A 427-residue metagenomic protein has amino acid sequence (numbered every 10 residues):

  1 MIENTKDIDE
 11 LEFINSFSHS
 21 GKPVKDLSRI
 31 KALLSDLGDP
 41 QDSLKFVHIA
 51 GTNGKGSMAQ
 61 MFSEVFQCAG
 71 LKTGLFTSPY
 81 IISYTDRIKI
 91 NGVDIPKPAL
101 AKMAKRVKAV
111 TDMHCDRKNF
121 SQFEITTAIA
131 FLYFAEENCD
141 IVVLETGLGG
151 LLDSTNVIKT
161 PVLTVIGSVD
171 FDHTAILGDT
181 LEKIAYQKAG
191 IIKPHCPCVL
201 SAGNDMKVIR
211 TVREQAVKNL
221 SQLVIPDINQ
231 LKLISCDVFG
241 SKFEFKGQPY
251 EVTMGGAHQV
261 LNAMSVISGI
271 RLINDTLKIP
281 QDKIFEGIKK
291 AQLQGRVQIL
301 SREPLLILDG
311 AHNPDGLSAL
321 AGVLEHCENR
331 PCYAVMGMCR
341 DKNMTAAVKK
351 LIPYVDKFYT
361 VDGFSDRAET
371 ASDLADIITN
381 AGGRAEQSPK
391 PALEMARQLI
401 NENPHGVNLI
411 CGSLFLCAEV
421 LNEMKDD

Functional and structural regions predicted by a protein language model:
M1-G51, M58-Q60, E64-L71, F76 (+1 more regions): Short functional linear segments
L27, K31-D42, C68-K159, L177 (+1 more regions): ATP-dependent carboxylate-amine ligase catalytic core
S43, I141-T146, L152-V165, V169-H173 (+2 more regions): Nucleotide phosphate-binding/pyrophosphate-handling subdomain across enzymes that bind or process nucleotide phosphates
F76, L200-G203, Q215-D237, V252-A257 (+6 more regions): Beta-strand->loop->alpha-helix junctions that form or flank phosphate-binding loops in nucleotide-handling enzymes
H114-K118, I141-E145, P161-P249, A263-D282: Acidic, Mg2+-coordinating active-site environments of NTP-dependent enzymes
F134-D140, T276, H326-R330, A396-V407: Glycine-rich phosphate-binding loop signature in dinucleotide/nucleotide-binding domains
G203-V224, V238-F239, L305-L308, P314 (+1 more regions): C-terminal helical cap/extension that packs against the catalytic core of soluble nucleotide-cofactor enzymes
S413: Active-site-proximal loop/hinge segments that shape catalytic or ion-binding/gating pockets
